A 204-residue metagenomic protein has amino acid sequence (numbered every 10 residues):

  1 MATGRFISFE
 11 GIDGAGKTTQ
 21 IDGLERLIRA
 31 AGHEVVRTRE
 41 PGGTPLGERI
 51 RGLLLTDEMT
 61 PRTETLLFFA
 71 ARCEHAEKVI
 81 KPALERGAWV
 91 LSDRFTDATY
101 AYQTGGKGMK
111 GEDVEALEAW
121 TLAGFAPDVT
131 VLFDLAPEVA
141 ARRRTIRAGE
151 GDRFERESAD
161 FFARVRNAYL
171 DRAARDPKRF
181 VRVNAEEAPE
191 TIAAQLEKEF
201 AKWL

Functional and structural regions predicted by a protein language model:
M1-R5: Extreme N-terminal, non-catalytic leader segments that precede Walker-type/kinase nucleotide-binding cores
F9: Hydrophobic anchor at the beta1->P-loop junction of P-loop NTPases
I12: P-loop (Walker A) phosphate-binding loop of NTP-binding proteins
K17: Conserved lysine of the Walker
Q20: Hydrophobic positions on the alpha1 helix immediately C-terminal to the Walker A/P-loop
G23-L27, E138-L204: NTP-dependent small-molecule kinase module
L27, A31-L122, Q195: ATP-dependent small-molecule kinase phosphotransfer cores that center on conserved nucleotide phosphate-binding segments
T99-N167: A glycine- and Lys/Arg-enriched "phosphate-lid" helix/loop adjacent to the NTP-binding pocket of small-molecule kinases
